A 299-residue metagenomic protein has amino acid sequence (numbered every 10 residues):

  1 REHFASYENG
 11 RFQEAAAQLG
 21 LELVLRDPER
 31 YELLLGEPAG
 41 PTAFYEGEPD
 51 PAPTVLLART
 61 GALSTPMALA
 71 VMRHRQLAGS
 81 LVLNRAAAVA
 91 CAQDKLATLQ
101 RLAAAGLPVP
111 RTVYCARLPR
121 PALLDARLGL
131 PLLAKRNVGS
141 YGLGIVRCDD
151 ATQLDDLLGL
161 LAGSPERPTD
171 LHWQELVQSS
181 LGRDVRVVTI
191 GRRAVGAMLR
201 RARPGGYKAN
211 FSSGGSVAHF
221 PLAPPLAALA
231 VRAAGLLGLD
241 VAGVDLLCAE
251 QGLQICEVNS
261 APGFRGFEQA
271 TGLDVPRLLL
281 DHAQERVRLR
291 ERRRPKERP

Functional and structural regions predicted by a protein language model:
R1-L83, A88: ATP-binding N-terminal substructure of ATP-dependent carboxylate-amine bond-forming enzymes
L21-D27, M72-G144: A conserved helix-loop-beta module that forms one wall/lid of the active-site cleft in ATP-utilizing catalytic domains
E37-A39, T189-R193, A249-Q251: Short acidic-glycine loop/turn motifs at beta-strand connectors
A62, Y141, N259-T271: Glycine-rich phosphate/pyrophosphate-binding beta-alpha loops
L132, H172, V195-G196, A242 (+1 more regions): Protein kinase-like catalytic core scaffold
V146-A234: Phosphate-binding site of ATP-dependent enzymes
V187-T189, G252-G266: A short beta-strand motif that forms the metal-chelation/ATP-contact edge of phosphoryl-transfer active sites
G206-I255, P276-E297: A long amphipathic alpha-helix within ATP-dependent nucleotide-binding catalytic cores
